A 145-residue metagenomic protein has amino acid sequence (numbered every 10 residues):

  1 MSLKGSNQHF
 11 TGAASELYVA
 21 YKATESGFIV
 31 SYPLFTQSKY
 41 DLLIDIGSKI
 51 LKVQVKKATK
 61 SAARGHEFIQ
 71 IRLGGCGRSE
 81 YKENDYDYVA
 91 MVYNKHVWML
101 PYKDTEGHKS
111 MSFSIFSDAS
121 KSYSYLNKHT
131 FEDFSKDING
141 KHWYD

Functional and structural regions predicted by a protein language model:
M1-V30: Acidic-basic catalytic patches of nuclease active cores, encompassing PD-(D/E)XK and other metal-cofactor nuclease
K22-T24, L51, F68-K82, D118-Y125 (+1 more regions): Conserved functional hotspots at enzyme active or ligand-binding sites that engage polyanionic ligands
A23, L42-I44, L51-K57: Conserved catalytic cores of phosphodiester-cleaving nucleases, focusing on short active-site segments
S31-F35: Short beta-strand
Q37-K39: Short Gly/Ser/Thr- and Asp/Glu-enriched loop/turn motifs at secondary-structure junctions
K49-L51, H96: Short acidic/polar mixed-charge low-complexity motifs
K56-M99: Catalytic cores of nucleic-acid endonucleases
W98-D145: Non-catalytic C-terminal interaction segments of nucleic acid-processing enzymes
